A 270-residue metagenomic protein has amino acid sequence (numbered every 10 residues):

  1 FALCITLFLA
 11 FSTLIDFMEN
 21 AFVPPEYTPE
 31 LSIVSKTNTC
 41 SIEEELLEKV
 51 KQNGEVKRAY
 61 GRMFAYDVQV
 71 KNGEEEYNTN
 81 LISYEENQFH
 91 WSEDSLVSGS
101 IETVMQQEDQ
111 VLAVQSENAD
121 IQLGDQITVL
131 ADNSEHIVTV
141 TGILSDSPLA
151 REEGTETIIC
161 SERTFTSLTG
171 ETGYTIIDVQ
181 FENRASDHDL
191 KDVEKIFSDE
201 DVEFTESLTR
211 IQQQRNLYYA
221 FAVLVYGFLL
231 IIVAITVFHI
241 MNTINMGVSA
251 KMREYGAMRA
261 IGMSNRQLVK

Functional and structural regions predicted by a protein language model:
F1-F17: Short, strongly hydrophobic transmembrane alpha-helices
A2, M18, R266-K270: Short, intrinsically disordered, charge-balanced linker/junction segments flanking boundaries in proteins
L3-L7, A222-N242: Alpha-helical transmembrane segments of integral membrane proteins
F11, T39, L217-L224, V237 (+2 more regions): Short amphipathic alpha-helix initiation/capping segments at coil-to-helix junctions
D16-F228: Basic-flanked hydrophobic alpha-helices used for secretion and membrane insertion
T236-K270: Interfacial "coupling" helices/loops that link adjacent transmembrane helices in transporter permeases
